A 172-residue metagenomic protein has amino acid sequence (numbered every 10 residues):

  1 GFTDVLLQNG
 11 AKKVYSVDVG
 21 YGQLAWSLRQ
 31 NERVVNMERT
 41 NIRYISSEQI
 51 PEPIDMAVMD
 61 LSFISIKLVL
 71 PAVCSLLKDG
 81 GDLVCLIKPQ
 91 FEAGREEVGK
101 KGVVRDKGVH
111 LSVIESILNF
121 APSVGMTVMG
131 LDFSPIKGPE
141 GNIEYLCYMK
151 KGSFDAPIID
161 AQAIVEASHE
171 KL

Functional and structural regions predicted by a protein language model:
G1-G10: Conserved SAM-binding loop of SAM-dependent methyltransferases across substrates and taxa, primarily the Class I
K12-L68: S-adenosyl-L-methionine
K67-V84: A short glycine-rich, Lys/Arg-flanked "PGG" loop and its adjoining helix->strand segment in the class I
P89-D106: Short, glycine-/aromatic-enriched active-site segment of Class I SAM-dependent methyltransferases
H110-V124: Short alpha-helix
M126-P135: Conserved S-adenosyl-L-methionine
I143-L172: Flexible, glycine-/basic-rich loop-and-beta segments that form/coincide with the SAM-dependent methyltransferase
